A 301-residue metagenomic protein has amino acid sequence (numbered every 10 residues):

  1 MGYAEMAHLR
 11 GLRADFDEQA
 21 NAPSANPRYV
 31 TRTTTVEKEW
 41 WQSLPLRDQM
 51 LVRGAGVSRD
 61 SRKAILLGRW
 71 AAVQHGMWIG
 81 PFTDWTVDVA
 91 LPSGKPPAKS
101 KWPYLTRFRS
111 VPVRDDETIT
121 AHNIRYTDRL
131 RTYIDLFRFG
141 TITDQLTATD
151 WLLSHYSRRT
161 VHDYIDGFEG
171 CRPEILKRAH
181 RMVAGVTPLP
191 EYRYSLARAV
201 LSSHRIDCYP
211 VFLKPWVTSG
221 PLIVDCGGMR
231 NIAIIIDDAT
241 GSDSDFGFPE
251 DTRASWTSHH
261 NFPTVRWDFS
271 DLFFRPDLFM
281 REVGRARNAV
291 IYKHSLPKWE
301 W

Functional and structural regions predicted by a protein language model:
M1-C171, N288-W301: Short gly/ser-rich loop at a beta-strand->alpha-helix junction or flexible surface loop bordering the NTP-binding
S154-W301: Surface segments flanking catalytic/ligand-binding clefts of nucleic-acid enzymes
